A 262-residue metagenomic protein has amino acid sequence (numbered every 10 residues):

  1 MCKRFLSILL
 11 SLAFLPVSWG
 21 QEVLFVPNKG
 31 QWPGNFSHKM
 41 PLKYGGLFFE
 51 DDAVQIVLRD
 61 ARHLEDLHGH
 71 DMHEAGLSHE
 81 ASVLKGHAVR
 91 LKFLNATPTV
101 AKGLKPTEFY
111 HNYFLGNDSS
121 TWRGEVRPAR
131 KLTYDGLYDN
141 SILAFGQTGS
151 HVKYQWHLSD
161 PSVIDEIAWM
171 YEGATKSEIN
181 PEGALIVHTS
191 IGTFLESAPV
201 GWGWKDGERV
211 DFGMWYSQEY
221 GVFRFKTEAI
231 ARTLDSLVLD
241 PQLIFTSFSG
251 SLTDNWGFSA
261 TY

Functional and structural regions predicted by a protein language model:
M1-E22: Bacterial Sec-dependent N-terminal signal peptides
W19-L252: Residues that cap or anchor secondary-structure elements
D254-W256: Beta-rich catalytic cores
F258-A260: Hydrophobic core register within WD40 beta-propeller blades
